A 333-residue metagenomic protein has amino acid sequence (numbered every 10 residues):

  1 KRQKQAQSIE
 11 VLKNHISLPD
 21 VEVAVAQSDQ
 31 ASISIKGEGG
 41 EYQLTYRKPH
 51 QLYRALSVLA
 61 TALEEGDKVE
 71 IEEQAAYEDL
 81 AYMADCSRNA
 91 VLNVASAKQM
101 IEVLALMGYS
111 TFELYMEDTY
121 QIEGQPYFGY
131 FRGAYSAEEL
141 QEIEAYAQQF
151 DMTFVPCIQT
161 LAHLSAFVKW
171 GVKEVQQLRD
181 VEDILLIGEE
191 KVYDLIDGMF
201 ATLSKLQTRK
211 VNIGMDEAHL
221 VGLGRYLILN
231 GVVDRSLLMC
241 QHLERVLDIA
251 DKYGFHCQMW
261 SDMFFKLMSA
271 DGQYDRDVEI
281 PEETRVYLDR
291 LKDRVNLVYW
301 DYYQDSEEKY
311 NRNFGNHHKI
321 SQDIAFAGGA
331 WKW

Functional and structural regions predicted by a protein language model:
K1-E73, M259-K266, Q273-T284: Acidic, contiguous N-terminal accessory segments
K1-Q5, A90, Y303-S306: Short acidic, S/G/P-rich loop/turn micro-motifs used as interaction or catalytic elements
I9-D20, Y146, M152, D293-V298: Extended, compositionally biased low-complexity polar/Lys-Gly-rich tracts and adjacent boundary/linker regions are
Q30, G39, Y77-D79, K292 (+1 more regions): Sequence-level motif detector for i,i+2 pairs with an aromatic at +2
E38-Q258, A325-G328: Feature activates predominantly on carbohydrate-active enzymes
K205-R209, L220-W333: Catalytic-core regions of glycoside hydrolase
